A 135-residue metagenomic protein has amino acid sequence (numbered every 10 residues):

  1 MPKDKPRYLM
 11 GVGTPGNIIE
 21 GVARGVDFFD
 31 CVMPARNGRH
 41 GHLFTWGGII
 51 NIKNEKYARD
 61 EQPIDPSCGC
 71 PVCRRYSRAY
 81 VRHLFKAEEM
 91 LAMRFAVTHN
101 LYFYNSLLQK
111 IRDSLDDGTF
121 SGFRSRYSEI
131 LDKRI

Functional and structural regions predicted by a protein language model:
M1-I64: Glycine-rich phosphate/ribose-binding loops and adjacent secondary-structure elements that form binding surfaces
S67-I135: C-terminal extensions of enzymes
